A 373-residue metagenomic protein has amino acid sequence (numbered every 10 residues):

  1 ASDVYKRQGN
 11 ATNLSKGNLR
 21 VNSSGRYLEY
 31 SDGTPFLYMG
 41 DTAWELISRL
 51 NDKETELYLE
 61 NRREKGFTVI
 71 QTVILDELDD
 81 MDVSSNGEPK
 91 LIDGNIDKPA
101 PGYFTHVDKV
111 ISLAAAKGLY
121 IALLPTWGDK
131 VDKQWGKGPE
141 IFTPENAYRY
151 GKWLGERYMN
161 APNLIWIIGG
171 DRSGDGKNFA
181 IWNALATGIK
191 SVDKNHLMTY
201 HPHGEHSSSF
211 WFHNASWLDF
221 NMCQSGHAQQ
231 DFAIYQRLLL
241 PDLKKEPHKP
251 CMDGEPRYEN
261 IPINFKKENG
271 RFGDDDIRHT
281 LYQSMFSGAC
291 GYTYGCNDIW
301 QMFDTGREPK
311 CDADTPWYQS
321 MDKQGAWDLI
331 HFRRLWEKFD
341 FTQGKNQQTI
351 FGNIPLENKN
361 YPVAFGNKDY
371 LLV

Functional and structural regions predicted by a protein language model:
A1-Y5: Short, small-residue-biased leader/transition segments that mark boundaries at the very start of proteins
K6-Y30: Low-complexity, Pro/Ser/Thr- and charge-rich linker/hinge segments at domain boundaries
S24-F220, Q224-F232: Active-site mouth of glycoside hydrolases
T34, P250, E259-I261, G273-V373: Aromatic- and carboxylate-lined catalytic core of secreted/periplasmic carbohydrate-active enzymes
F67, L119, K249, A289-C290: Short glycine/serine/threonine/alanine-rich loop segments
K117, V192, E246-P247, S287: Helix C-cap/helix->beta junction micro-motif
R172, L218-F220, L239-D275: Active-site clefts of carbohydrate-active enzymes
W182-N183, Y235-Q236, R271-I277: Charged helix-capping and loop-helix junction motifs
